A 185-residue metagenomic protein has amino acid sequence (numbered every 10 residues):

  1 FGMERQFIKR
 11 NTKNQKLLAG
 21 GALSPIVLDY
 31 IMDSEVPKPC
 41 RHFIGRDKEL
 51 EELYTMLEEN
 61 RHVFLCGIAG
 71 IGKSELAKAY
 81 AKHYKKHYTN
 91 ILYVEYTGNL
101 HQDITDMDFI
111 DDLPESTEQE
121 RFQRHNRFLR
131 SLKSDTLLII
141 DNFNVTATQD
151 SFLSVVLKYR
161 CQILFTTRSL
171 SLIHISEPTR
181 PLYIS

Functional and structural regions predicted by a protein language model:
M3, R10-T55: Conserved adenine-nucleotide phosphate-binding loops and their immediately adjacent elements
P39-I44, K48-K133, I173: Post-nucleotide-binding-loop coupling segment downstream of the phosphate-binding loop, primarily in RecA-like P-loop
H125, T148-F152: Leucine-rich repeat
L129-T148: Conserved P-loop NTPase "ATPase switch" module shared by AAA+ and STAND
I139-D141, Q162-R168: Structural recognition of the conserved hydrophobic beta-strand(s) that form the central parallel beta-sheet of P-loop
V145, T167-L172: Short, polar loop motifs at secondary-structure junctions
V155-R160: Short, conserved loop/helix-junction motifs that constitute active-site signature segments in enzyme catalytic cores
I173-S185: Single conserved hydrophobic/aromatic residue that forms the stacking wall/gate of nucleotide- or nucleobase-binding
